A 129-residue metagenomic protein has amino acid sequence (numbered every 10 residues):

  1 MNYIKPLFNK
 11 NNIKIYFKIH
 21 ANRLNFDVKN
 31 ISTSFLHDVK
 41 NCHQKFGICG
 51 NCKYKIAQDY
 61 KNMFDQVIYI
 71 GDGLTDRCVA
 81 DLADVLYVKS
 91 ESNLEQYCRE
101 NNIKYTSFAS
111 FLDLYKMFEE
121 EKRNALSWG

Functional and structural regions predicted by a protein language model:
M1-G129: C-terminal cap/substrate-recognition subdomain and adjoining C-terminal extension of metal-dependent phosphatase-like
